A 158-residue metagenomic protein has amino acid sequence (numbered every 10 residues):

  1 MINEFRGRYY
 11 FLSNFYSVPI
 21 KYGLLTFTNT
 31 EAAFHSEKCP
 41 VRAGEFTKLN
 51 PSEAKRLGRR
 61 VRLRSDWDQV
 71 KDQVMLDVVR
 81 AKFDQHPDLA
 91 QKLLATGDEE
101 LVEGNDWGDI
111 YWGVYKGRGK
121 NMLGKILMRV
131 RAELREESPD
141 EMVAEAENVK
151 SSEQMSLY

Functional and structural regions predicted by a protein language model:
M1-Y158: Charged, low-complexity intrinsically disordered segments
